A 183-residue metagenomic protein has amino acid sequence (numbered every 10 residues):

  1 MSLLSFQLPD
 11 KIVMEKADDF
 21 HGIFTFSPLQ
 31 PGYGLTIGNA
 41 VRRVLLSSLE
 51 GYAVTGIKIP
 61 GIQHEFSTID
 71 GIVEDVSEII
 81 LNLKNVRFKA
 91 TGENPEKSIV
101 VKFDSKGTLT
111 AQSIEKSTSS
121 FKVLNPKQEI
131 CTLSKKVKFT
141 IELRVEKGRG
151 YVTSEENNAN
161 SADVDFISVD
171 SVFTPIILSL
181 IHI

Functional and structural regions predicted by a protein language model:
M1-I181: Protein-protein interaction/assembly regions in multi-subunit complexes
